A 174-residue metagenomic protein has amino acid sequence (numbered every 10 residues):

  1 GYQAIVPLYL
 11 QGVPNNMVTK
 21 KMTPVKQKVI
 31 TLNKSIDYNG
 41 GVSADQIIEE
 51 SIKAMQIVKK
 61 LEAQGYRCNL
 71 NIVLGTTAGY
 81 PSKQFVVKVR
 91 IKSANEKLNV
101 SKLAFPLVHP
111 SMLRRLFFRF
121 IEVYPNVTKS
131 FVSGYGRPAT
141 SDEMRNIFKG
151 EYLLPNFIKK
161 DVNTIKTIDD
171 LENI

Functional and structural regions predicted by a protein language model:
G1-V29: Negatively charged sequence features
Q27, Y38-A44, I52-M55, K59-I174: Acidic, glycine-rich A-domain
S35: Residues that scaffold, gate, or flank divalent-cation-dependent active/transport sites
